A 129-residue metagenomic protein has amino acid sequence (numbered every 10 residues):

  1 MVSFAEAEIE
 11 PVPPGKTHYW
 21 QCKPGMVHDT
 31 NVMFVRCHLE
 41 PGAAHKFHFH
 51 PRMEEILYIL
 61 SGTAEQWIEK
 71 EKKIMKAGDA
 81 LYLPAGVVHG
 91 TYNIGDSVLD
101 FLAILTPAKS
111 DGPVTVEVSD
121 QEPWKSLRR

Functional and structural regions predicted by a protein language model:
M1-V32, K46, V116-R129: A short, N-terminal "cap"/entry segment at the start of jelly-roll beta-barrel domains of the cupin/DSBH fold
V27, R52, D96-S97: Short strand-connecting beta-turns/loops that link adjacent beta-strands
R36-C37, Y82, S97-G112: A short hydrophobic beta-strand segment most commonly corresponding to one strand of the jelly-roll/cupin
R36-E40, F49-I68, I104-T106: Short, conserved beta-strand element in jelly-roll/cupin
F47, Q66-W67, L83, H89-G95: Short beta-strand His + acidic residue motifs that chelate non-heme Fe in jelly-roll/DSBH and cupin folds
K70-A85: Short acidic-glycine-tyrosine-enriched beta hairpin
